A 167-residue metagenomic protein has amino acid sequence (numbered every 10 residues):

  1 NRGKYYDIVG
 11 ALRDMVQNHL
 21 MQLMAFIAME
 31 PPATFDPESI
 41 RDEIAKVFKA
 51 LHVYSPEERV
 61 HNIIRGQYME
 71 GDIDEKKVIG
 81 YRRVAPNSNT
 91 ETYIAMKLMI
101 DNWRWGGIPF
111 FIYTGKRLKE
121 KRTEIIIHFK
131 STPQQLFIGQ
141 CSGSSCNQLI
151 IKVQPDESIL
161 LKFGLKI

Functional and structural regions predicted by a protein language model:
N1-I167: Secretory/organelle targeting and membrane-embedding segments
